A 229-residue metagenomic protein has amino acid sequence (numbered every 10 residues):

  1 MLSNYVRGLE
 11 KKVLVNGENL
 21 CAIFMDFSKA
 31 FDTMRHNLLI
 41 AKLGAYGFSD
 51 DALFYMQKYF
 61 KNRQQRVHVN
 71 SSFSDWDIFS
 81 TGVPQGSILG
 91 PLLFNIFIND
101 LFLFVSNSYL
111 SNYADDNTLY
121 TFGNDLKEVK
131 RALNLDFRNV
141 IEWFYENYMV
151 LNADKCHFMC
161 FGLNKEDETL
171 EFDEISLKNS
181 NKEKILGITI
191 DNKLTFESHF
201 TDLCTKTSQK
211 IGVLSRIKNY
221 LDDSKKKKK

Functional and structural regions predicted by a protein language model:
M1-L14, K130-N147, S208: Inter-domain linker/hinge segments that demarcate the starts of reverse transcriptase and RNase H-type modules
M1-P84, T121: Conserved pre-catalytic core of RNA-dependent polymerases
G17-C21, N152-H157, L221-K229: Short amphipathic alpha-helical interface segments
F24-D26, L43, M56, G86 (+4 more regions): Short, conserved catalytic/metal-binding micro-motifs enriched in Asp/Glu and His
S71, L135, V150-E183: Short, conserved micro-motifs composed of acidic
F73, P91-T121: Active-site palm subdomain of RNA-directed nucleic acid polymerases
S180-K229: Basic, alpha-helical interaction scaffolds
